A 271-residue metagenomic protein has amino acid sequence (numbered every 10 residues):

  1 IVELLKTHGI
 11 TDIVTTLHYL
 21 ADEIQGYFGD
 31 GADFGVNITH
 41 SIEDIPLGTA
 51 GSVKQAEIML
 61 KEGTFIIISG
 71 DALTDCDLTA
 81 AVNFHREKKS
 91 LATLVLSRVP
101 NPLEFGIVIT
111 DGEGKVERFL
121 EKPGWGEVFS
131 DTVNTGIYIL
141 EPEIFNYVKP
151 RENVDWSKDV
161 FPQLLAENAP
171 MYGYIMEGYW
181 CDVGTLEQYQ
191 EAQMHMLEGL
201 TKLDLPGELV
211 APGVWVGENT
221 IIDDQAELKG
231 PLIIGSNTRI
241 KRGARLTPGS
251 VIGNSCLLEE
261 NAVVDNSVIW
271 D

Functional and structural regions predicted by a protein language model:
I1-S69, L78-A80: Conserved N-terminal catalytic core of the sugar/cofactor nucleotidyltransferase
T11-V14, L91, P170: Residues at the starts of beta-strands that form the adenosine-phosphate
I24, A56, D71, H85 (+3 more regions): Residue-level signal for inorganic ion chemistry
A50, K54, L232, N261: Glycine-rich phosphate-binding loop at the start of an alpha helix
T64-I66, L73, T79-R86, V99-P102 (+1 more regions): Catalytic-core segments of class I nucleotidyltransferases/pyrophosphorylases that form NMP-activated intermediates
K88-R98: A short, conserved acidic/glycine-rich loop-to-beta-strand motif that forms the donor nucleotide-sugar/metal
E152, A166-N254: Extended, small-residue-rich solenoid/repeat segments and analogous flexible loops that form exposed scaffolds
S255-D271: Glycine-rich hexapeptide-repeat left-handed beta-helix
